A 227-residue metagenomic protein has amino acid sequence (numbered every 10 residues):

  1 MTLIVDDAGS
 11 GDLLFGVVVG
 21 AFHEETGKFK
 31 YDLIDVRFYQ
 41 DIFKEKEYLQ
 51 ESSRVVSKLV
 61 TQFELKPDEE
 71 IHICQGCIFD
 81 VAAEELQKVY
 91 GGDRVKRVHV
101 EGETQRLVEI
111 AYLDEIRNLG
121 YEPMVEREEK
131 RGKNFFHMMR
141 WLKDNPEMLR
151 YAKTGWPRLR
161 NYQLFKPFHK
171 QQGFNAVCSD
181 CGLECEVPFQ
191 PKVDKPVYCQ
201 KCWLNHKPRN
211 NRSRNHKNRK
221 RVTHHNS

Functional and structural regions predicted by a protein language model:
M1-Q172, P208-R221: RNase H-like, Mg2+-dependent phosphodiesterase core, and more generally RNA phosphate-backbone-engaging helix-loop
D35-F38, Q190-D194: A short, sequence-level motif marking secondary-structure junctions
Q172-F174, K195: Short metal-coordination and nucleic-acid-contact micro-motifs, chiefly zinc-binding Cys/His arrays
F174-V177, C185: Cysteine-rich, disulfide-stabilized extracellular repeat modules
S179-G182, K201: Short, cysteine/histidine-rich loop/knuckle motifs that typically chelate Zn2+
E184-Q190, P208-R209: Short, non-ligating residues that shape and space the ligands of small metal-coordination modules and catalytic
P191-H206: Cysteine-rich micro-motifs
T223-N226: Short, basic, low-complexity termini and linkers enriched in Ser/Thr/Gly/Pro that act as targeting/leader peptides
